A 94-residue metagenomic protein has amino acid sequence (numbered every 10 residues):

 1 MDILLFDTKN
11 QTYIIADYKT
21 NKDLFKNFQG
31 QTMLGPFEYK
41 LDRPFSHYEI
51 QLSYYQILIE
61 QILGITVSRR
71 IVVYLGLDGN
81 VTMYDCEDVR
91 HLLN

Functional and structural regions predicted by a protein language model:
M1-D88: Mg2+/Mn2+-dependent nuclease catalytic core
H91-N94: A glycine-rich helix N-cap at a beta->alpha junction
